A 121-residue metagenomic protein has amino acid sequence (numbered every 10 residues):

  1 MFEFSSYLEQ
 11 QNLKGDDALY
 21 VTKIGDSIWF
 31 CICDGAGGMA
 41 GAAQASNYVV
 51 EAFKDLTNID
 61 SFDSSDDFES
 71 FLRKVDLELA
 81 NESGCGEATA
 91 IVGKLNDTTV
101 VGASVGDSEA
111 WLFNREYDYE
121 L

Functional and structural regions predicted by a protein language model:
M1-L121: PP2C/PPM-type serine/threonine phosphatase catalytic domain
